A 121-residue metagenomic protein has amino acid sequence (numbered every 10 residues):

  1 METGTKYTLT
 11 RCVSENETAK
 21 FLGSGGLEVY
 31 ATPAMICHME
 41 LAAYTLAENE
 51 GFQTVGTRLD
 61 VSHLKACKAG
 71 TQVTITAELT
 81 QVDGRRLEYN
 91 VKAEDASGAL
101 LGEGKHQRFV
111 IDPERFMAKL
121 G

Functional and structural regions predicted by a protein language model:
M1-Y30: Catalytic strand-loop segment that frames the active site of acyl-thioester-processing enzymes
T5-Y7, M35, V55-L59, T71-I75 (+2 more regions): A generic structural signal for short beta-strands and their flanking turns/coil linkers
L9-R11, L59-H63, A77, V91 (+1 more regions): A structural signal for short, well-ordered beta-strand segments
V13-E15, K65, V110-D112: Non-catalytic surface loops within mature trypsin-like serine protease
G26, Y30-A34, L64, K68: Residues at secondary-structure transition points
M35-E48, G98: Short beta-strand/loop turn elements enriched in aromatics
A43-T74: Hydrophobic beta-strand-centered segment that forms part of the acyl-chain substrate-binding groove
A69, T80-G121: HotDog/MaoC-like acyl-thioester-processing domains
